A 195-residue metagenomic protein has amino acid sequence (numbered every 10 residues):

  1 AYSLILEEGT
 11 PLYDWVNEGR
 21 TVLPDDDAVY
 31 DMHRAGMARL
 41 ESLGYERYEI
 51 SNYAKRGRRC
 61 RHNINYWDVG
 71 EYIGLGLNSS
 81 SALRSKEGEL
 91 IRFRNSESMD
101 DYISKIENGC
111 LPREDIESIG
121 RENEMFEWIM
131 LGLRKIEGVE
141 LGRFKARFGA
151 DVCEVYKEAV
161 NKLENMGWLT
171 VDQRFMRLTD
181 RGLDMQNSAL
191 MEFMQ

Functional and structural regions predicted by a protein language model:
A1, I50, V155, Q173-R174: Residue-level detector of family-conserved "landmark" positions at structurally sensitive sites
A1-A150: C-terminal scaffold of the Radical SAM
A35, R39, A159-K162, M166: Generic non-transmembrane alpha-helical segments
A150-K162: Short amphipathic alpha-helical interaction segments
E164-R174: A short, conserved structural fragment
F175-T179: Minor-groove-contacting beta-hairpin "wing" of winged helix-turn-helix DNA-binding domains
R181-Q195: Short, amphipathic alpha-helical interaction segments positioned at domain boundaries
